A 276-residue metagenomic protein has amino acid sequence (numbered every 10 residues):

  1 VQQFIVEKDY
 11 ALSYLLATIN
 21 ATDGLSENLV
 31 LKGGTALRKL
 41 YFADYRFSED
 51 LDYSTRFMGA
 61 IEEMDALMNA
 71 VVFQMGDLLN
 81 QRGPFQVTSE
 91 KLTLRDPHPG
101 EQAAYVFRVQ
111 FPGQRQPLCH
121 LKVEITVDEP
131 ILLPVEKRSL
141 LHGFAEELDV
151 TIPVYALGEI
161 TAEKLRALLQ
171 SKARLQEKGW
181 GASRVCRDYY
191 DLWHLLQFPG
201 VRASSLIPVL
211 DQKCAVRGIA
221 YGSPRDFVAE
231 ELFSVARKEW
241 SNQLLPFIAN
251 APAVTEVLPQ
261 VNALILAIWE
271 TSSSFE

Functional and structural regions predicted by a protein language model:
V1-L29, K39-Y45, E49, T55-E276: Structured mid-to-C-terminal alpha-helical surface segments
L31-T35: Glycine-rich beta-strand-to-loop/alpha-helix junction loops that act as flexible
